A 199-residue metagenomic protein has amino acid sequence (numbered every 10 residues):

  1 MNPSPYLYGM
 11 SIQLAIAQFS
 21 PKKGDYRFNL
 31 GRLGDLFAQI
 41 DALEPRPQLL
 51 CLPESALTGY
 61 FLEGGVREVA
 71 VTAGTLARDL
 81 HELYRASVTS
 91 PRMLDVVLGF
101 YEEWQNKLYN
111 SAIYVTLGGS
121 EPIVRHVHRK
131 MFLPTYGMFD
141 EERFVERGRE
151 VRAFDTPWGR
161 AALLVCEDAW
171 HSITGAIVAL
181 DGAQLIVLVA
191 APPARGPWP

Functional and structural regions predicted by a protein language model:
M10-I16: Extreme N-terminal starter segment of soluble prokaryotic enzymes
I12, G24, E121-V124: Beta-strand initiation motifs
Q13, P45-R46, R92, R160 (+1 more regions): Short loop/turn motifs at secondary-structure junctions
L14, N29, C51-E54, V187: Residue-level signal for inorganic ion chemistry
Q18-L36: N-terminal phosphate-binding loop and adjacent alpha-helix
G34-E121, H126-V127, P193-P199: Cys-nucleophile CN-hydrolase/nitrilase-fold catalytic domain and related Cys-dependent amidase chemistry that acts on
A73-R78, W104-L185, V189-P199: Active-site catalytic loop in hydrolytic enzyme cores
